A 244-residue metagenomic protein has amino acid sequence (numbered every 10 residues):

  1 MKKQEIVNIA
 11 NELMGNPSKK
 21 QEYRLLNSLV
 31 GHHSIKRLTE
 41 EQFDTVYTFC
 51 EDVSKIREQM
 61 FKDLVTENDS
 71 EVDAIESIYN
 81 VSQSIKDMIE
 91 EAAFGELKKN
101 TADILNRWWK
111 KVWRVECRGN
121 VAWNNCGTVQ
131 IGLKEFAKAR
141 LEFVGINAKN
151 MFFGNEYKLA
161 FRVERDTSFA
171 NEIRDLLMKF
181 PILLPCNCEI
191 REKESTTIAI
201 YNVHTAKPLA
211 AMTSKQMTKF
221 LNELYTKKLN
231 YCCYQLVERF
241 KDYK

Functional and structural regions predicted by a protein language model:
M1-D63, A210, K219, E223 (+1 more regions): Interfaces that engage single-stranded nucleic acids at replication/repair/recombination sites
L13-P17, H33, C50-N68, Y79 (+7 more regions): Short, flexible helical or helix-coil boundary motifs
N16, L29, E41, D63 (+8 more regions): Low-complexity, intrinsically disordered/propeptide-like segments
S18, S34-T39, N68-S77, Q83-D87 (+1 more regions): Intrinsic-disorder/low-complexity, polar/charged segments
Q42, A93, L97-T101, R165 (+4 more regions): Short amphipathic alpha-helical segments
N68-K207: Polyanion-binding interface signature
N187-K244: C-terminal amphipathic "assembly/sorting" segment characterized by alternating charged and hydrophobic residues
